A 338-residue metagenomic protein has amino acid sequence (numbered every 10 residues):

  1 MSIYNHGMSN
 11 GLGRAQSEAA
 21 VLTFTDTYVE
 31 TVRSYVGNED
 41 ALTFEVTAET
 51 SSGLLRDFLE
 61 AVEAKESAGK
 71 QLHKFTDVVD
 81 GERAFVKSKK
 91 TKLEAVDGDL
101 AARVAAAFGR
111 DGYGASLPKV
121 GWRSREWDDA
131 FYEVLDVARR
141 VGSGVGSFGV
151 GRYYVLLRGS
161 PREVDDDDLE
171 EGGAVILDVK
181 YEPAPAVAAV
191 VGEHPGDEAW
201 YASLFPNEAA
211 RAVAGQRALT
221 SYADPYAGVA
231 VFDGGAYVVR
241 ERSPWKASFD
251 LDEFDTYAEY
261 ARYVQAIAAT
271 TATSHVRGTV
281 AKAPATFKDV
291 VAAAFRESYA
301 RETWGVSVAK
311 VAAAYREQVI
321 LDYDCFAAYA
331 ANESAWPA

Functional and structural regions predicted by a protein language model:
M1-L54, F58-A61, W122-A331, A338: Conserved ATP-binding subdomain of kinase catalytic cores across diverse folds
L55-S147, L156: Acidic catalytic cores of enzymes that act on phosphate-bearing nucleotides/polynucleotides
